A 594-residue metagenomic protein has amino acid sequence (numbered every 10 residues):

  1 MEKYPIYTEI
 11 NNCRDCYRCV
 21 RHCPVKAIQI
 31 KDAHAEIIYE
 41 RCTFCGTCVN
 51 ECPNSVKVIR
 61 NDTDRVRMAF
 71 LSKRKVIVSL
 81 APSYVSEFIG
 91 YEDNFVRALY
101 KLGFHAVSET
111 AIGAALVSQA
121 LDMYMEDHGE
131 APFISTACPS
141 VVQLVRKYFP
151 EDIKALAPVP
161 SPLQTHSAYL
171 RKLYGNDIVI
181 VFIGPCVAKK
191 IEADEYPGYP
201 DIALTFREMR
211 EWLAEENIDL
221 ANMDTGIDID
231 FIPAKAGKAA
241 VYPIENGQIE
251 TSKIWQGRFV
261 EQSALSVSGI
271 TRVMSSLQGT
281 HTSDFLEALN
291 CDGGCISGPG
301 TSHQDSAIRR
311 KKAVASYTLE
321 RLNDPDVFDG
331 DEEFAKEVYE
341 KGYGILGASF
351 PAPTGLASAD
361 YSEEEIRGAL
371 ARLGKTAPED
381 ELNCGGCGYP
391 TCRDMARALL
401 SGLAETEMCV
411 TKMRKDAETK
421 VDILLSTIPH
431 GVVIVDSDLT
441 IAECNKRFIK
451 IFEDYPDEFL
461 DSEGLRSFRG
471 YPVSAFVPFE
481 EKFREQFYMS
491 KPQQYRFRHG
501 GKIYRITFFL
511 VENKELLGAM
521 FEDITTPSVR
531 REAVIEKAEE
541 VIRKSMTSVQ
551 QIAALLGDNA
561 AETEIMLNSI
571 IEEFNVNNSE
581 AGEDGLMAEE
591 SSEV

Functional and structural regions predicted by a protein language model:
Y4-Y7, R14-Y39, T43, T47-T63 (+2 more regions): Iron-sulfur cluster-binding cysteine motifs and their immediate structural context in ferredoxin-like electron-transfer
R60-R367, P390, D394-R397: Iron-sulfur-associated redox domains of electron-transfer enzymes in respiratory and anaerobic energy metabolism
T406-T427, K537, V541: Short, charged amphipathic alpha-helical "coupling" segments at sensory-output junctions in signaling proteins
D416-F452: Sensory modules in modular signal-transduction proteins
F448-E463: PAS/PAS-like sensory domain cap-loop motif
P472-T525: PAS-family sensory/regulatory modules and their coupling/dimerization elements
V511-Q550: Sensory coupling linkers of modular signal transduction proteins
A538-V594: Signal-transducing coiled-coil/dimerization helices and immediately adjacent hinge/linker segments that couple sensory
